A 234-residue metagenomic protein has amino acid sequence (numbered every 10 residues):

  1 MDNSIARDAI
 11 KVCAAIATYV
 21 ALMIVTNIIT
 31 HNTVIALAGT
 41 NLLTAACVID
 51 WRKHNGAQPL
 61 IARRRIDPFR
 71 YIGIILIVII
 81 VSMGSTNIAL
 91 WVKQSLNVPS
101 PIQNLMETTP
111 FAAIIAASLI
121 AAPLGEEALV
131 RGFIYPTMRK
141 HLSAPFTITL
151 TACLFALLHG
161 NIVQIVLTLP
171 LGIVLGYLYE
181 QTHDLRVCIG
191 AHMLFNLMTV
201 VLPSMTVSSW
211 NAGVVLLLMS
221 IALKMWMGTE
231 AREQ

Functional and structural regions predicted by a protein language model:
R7-L22, I72-V81, L150, S220: Alpha-helical transmembrane segments
D8-N55: Alpha-helical transmembrane segments in multi-pass membrane proteins
I24-V25, A152, V163-L217, L223: Functionally important transmembrane alpha-helices
W51-Q58, M225-Q234: Membrane-interface capping segments at transmembrane-helix boundaries
Q58-G125, P136, K140: Juxtamembrane helix-loop-helix connectors linking adjacent transmembrane helices in multi-pass membrane enzymes
L124-L129, F133-I134, L157, N161 (+2 more regions): Active-site His/Glu-centered metal-binding helix of metallohydrolases
G125-L150, E180-D184: Membrane-interface helix/loop boundary segments of multi-pass membrane proteins
A144-H159, M193: Small-polar-interrupted transmembrane alpha-helices in polytopic inner-membrane proteins
